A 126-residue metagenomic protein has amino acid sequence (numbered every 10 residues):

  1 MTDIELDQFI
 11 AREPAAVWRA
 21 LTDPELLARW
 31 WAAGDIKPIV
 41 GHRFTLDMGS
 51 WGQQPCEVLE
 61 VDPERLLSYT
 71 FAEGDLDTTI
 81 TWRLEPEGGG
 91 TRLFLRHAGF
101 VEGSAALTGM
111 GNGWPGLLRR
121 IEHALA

Functional and structural regions predicted by a protein language model:
M1-D35: Hydrophobic ligand-binding cavity/cleft-lining segments
R12, Q53, D75, T79 (+1 more regions): Residues at secondary-structure transition points
A15, R19, E60, E87-G89 (+3 more regions): Replace "anionic and nucleotidyl ligands
W18-L21, W30-W31, F71, W82 (+1 more regions): Tryptophan-centric aromatic hotspots in well-structured domains and transmembrane helices
L26, I39-V40, P115-G116: Structured surface interface patches that mediate subunit assembly and partner/cofactor docking
A32-D35, H42-V101, H123: Hydrophobic-ligand binding "helix-grip"
A98-A126: A conserved amphipathic terminal alpha-helix motif
